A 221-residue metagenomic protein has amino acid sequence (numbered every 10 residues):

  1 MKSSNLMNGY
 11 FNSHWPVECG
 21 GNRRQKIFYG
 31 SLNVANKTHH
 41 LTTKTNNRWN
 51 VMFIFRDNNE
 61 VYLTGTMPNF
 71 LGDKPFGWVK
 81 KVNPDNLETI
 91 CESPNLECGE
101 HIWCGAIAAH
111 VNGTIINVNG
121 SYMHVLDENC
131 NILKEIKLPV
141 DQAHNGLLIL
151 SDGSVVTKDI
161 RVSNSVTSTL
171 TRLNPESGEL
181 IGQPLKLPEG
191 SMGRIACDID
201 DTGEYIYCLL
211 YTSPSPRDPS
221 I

Functional and structural regions predicted by a protein language model:
N8-Y29, N33, K37-G77: Beta-strand-rich domains and repeat architectures in extracellular enzymes and scaffolds, especially beta-propellers
T38-K44, E88-E97, I132-K137, E179-K186: A short beta-strand motif characteristic of beta-propeller blades
R48-F53, E100-I107, V140-I149, G190-D198: Repeated scaffold domains used in trafficking and secretory/extracellular systems, primarily beta-propellers
R56-N58, A109-N112, I149-D152, I199-G203: Residue-level detector of Asp-centered blade-edge/turn motifs that repeat once per structural unit in beta-propeller
F70-P75, V118, V162-T167: Short, solvent-exposed loop/turn segments at conserved positions within beta-propeller repeat blades
G77-K80, Y122-H124, S168-T171: A short loop-to-beta-strand structural motif that recurs across blades of beta-propeller domains
N83-N86, D127-C130, N174-S177: Short loop/turn segments that connect beta-strands within beta-propeller blades
Y211-P214, D218-I221: Single conserved hydrophobic/aromatic residue that forms the stacking wall/gate of nucleotide- or nucleobase-binding
